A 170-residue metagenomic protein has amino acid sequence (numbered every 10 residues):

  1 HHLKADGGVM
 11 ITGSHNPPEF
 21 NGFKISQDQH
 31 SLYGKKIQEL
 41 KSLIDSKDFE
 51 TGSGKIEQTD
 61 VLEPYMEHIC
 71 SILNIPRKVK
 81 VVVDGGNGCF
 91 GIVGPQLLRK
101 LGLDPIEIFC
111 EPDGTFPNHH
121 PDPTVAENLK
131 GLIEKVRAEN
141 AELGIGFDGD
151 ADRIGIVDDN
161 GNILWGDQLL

Functional and structural regions predicted by a protein language model:
H1-D28: Ferredoxin-reductase
D6-V9, K24, K80, P105-I106 (+3 more regions): Structural motif
G13-S14, H30, I37, C110-E111 (+3 more regions): Short, ordered loop/turn segments at secondary-structure junctions
N16-P17, C89, A151-R153: Glycine-rich nucleotide phosphate-binding loop and flanking beta-alpha elements of Rossmann-like dinucleotide-binding
E19-E139: Gly/Ser/Thr-enriched, mixed-charge loops and adjacent short helices that form phosphate/oxyanion-binding elements
P121-L170: Acidic, glycine-rich loop-and-beta core segments that form the ion-binding/anion-interacting portion of active sites
